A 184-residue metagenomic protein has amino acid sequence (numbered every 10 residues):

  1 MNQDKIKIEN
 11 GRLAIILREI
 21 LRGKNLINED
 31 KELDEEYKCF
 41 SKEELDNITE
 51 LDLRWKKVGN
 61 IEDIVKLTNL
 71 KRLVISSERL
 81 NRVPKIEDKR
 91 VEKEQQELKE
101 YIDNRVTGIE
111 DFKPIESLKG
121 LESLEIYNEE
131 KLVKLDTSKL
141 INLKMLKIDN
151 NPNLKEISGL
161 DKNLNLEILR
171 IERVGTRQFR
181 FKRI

Functional and structural regions predicted by a protein language model:
Q3-K5, E9-K131: LRR N-terminal entry segment and analogous cap-like coil->beta motifs
G11-I16, K144, L164-N165: Short N-terminal leader segment in a subset of presequences, especially plant chloroplast and some mitochondrial
L45, L67-L70, L118-L121, E129 (+4 more regions): Leucine-rich repeat
L124, L132, L146, L154 (+1 more regions): Intrinsically disordered, low-complexity proline-rich tandem-repeat tracts
Y127, D149, E172: Structured beta-strand/turn binding interfaces of compact recognition modules in eukaryotic regulators
L135: Acidic/charged coordination and interface sites in well-structured regions
P152-I184: Leucine-rich solenoid repeat scaffolds
